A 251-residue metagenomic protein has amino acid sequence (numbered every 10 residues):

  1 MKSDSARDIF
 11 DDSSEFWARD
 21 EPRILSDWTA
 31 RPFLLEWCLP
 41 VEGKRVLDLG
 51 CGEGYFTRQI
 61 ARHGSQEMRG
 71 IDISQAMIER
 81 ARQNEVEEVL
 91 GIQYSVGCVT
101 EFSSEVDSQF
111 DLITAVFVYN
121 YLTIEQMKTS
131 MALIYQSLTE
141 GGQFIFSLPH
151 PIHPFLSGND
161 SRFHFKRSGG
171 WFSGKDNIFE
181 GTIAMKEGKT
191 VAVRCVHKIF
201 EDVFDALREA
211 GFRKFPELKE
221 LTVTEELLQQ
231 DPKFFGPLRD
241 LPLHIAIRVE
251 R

Functional and structural regions predicted by a protein language model:
M1-V41, Y55, Q59: Conserved class I S-adenosyl-L-methionine
G43-R45: Nucleotide donor/acceptor-binding cores
L47, E53-F102: Class I SAM-dependent methyltransferase SAM/SAH-binding core
S104-I113: A short acidic, Gly/Pro-enriched loop at the edge of an enzyme's catalytic core that lines a small-molecule cofactor
L112-Q126: A short SAM/SAH-binding and catalytic strip from SAM-dependent methyltransferases
K128-E140: A short glycine-rich, Lys/Arg-flanked "PGG" loop and its adjoining helix->strand segment in the class I
I145-D205: SAM-dependent methyltransferase
A206-R251: C-terminal lobe and adjacent flexible extensions of AdoMet/dcAdoMet transferase-like proteins
